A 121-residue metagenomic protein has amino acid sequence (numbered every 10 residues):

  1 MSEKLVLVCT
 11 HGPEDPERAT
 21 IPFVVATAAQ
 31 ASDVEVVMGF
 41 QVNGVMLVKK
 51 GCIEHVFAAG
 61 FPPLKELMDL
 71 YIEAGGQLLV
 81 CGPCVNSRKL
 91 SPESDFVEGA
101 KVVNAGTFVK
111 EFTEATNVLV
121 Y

Functional and structural regions predicted by a protein language model:
S2-V6: Extreme N-terminal starter segment of soluble prokaryotic enzymes
L7-T20, C52: Short, glycine-rich nucleotide/cofactor-binding loops
A19-D33, M38: Histidine-anchored nucleotide/phosphate-binding helix
E35-Q41, L78-G82: Short internal beta-strands
G44-A58: N-terminal beta-loop-helix "entrance" segment that forms/cooperates in small-molecule cofactor or anionic ligand
E54-G82, S87: A glycine-rich helix N-cap at a beta->alpha junction
V80, V97-A100: Ligand-binding beta-strand-loop-alpha-helix segment within the catalytic cores of soluble metabolic enzymes
E98, G106-T113: C-terminal binding/interaction regions
